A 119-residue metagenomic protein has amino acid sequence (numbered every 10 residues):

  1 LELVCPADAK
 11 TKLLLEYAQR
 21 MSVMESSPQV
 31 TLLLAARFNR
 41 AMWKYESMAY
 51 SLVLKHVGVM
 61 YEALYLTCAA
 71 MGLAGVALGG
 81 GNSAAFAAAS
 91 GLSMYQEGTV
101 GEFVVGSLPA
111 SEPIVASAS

Functional and structural regions predicted by a protein language model:
L1-S119: Acidic, surface-exposed loops and disordered segments
